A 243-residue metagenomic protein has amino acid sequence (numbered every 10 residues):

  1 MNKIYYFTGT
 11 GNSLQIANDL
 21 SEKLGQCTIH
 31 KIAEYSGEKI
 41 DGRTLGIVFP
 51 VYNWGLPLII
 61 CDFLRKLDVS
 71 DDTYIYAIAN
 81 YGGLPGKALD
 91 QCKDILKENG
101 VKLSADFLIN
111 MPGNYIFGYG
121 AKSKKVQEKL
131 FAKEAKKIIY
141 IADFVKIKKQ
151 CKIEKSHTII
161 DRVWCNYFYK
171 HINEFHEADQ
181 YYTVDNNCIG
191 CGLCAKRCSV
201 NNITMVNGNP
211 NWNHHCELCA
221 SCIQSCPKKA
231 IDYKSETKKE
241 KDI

Functional and structural regions predicted by a protein language model:
M1, G25, A178-Q180, G208: Generic structural motif recognizing short loop/turn segments at the entrances and edges of beta-strands
N2-I4, T8-Y35, K39-I172, E236-K241: FMN-binding flavodoxin-like domain, especially the glycine-rich phosphate-binding loop
I40-G42, N173-F175, D179, N207 (+1 more regions): Residue-level signal for the start and early helices of compact helical domains
I159-C191, K196-S199: A mid-sequence, solvent-exposed acidic-amphipathic segment
T183-V184, I189, L193-E217, S221-K238: Iron-sulfur cluster-binding cysteine motifs and their immediate structural context in ferredoxin-like electron-transfer
